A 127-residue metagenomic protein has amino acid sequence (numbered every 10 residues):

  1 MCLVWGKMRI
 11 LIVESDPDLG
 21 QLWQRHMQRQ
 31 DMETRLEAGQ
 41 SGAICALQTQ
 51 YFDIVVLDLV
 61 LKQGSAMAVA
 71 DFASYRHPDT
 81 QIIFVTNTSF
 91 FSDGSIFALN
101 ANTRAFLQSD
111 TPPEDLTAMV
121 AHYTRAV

Functional and structural regions predicted by a protein language model:
M1-S15, H26, L99, Q108-V127: Non-catalytic signal-transmission and effector/linker regions of two-component phosphorelay proteins
P17-R35: Two-component/phosphorelay signaling modules centered on CheY-like receiver
L36-I54, D58: Acidic, metal-coordinating helix/loop segments flanking the phosphotransfer/catalytic sites of two-component signaling
G39-A43, S65, D115: Short acidic active-site motifs
Q48-Q50, A73-T80: Conserved phosphotransfer cores of two-component systems
L57-S74, S89-D93: Conserved phosphotransfer microenvironments
V85-N87: Hydrophobic/aromatic residues positioned on beta-strands within the core alpha/beta folds
R104: Short, glycine/charged-rich "phosphate-handling" switch motifs in NTP-dependent and phosphotransfer domains
